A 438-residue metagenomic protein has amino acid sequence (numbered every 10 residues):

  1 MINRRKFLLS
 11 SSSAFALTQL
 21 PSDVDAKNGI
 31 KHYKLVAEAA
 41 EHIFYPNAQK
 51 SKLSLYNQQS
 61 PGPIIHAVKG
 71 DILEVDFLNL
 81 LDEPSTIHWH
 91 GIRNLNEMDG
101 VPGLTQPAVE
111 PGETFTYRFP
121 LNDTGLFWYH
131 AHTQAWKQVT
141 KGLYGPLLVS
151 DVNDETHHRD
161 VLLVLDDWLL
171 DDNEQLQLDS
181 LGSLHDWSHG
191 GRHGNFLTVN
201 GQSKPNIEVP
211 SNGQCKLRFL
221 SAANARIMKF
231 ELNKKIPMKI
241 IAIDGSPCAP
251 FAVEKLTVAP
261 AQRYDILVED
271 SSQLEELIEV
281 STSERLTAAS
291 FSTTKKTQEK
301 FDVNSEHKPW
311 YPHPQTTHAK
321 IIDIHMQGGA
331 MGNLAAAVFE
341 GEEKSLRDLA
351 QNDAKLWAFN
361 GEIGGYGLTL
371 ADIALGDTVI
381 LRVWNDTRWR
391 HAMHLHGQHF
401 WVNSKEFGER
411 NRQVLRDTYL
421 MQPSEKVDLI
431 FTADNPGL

Functional and structural regions predicted by a protein language model:
M1-I2: Secretory targeting signals
R5-V24: N-terminal export signals
T18-L20, V24-K34, V139-D171, C248-I380 (+2 more regions): Extended terminal and domain-junction accessory segments
Q19-L20, V24-I92: A long-range scaffold signal marking pre-active-site subdomains of enzyme folds
S60-A67, W89-D123, S203-P205, M238-S272 (+4 more regions): Extracytoplasmic beta-sandwich strand-turn segments characteristic of Greek-key/jelly-roll folds
F77-L81, F219-A222, V383-T387: Asparagine-centered strand-capping/turn motif at beta-strand->loop junctions
Y117-N153: Hydrophobic or amphipathic alpha-helical targeting/insertion segments
D160-S211, L220-A223: Acidic-aromatic/histidine active-site loop/patch
